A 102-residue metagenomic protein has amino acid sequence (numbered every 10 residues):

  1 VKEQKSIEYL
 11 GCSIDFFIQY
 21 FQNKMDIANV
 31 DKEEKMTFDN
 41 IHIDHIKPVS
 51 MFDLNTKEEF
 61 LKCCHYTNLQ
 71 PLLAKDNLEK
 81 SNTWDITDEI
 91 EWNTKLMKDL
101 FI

Functional and structural regions predicted by a protein language model:
V1-C12, A74-I102: Catalytic cores of phosphodiester-bond-cleaving enzymes
V1-F38, H42: Contiguous alpha-helical segments
D26, F60, W92-L96: Generic hydrophobic, helix-prone segments enriched in Leu/Val/Ile
D26, M51, N77: Hydrophobic/aromatic-lined pockets within catalytic cores
N29-P71, N82-W84: Histidine-centered nuclease catalytic patch
